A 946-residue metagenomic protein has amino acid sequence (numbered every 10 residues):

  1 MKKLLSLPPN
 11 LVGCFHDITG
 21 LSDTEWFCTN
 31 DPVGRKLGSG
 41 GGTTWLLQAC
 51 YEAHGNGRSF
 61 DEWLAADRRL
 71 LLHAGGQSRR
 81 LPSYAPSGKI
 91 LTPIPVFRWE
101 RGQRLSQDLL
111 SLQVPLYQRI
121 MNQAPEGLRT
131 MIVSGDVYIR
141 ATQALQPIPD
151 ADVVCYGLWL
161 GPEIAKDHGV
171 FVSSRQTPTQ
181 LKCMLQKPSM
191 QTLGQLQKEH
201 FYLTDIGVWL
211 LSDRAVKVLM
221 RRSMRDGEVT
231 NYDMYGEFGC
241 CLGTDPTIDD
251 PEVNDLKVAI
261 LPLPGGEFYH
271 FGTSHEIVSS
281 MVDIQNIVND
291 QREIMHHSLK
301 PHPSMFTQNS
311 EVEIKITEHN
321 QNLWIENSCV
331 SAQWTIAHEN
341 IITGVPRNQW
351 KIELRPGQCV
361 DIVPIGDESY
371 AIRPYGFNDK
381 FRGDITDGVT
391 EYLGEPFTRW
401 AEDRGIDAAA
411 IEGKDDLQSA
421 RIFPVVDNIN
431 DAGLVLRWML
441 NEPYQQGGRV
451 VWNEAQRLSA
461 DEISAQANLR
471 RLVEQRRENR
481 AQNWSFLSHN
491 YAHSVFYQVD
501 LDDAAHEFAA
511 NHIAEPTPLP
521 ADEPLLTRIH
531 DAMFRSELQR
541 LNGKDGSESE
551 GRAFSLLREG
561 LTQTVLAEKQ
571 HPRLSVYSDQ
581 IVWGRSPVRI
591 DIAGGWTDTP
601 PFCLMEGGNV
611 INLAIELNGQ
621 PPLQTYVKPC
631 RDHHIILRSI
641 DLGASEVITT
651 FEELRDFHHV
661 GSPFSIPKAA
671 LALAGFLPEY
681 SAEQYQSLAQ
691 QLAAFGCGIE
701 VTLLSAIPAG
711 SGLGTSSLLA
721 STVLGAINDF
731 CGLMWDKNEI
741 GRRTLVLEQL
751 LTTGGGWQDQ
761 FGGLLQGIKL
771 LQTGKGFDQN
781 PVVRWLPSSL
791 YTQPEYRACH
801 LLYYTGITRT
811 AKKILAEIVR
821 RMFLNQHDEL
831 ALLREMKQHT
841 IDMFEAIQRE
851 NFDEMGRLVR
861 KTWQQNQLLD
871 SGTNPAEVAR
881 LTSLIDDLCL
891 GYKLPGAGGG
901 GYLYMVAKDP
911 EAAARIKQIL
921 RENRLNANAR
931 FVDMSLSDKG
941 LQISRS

Functional and structural regions predicted by a protein language model:
M1-R129, V133, Y138-Q146, T398-W400: N-terminal glycine-rich phosphate-binding loop and ensuing alpha1 helix
K2-L7, C28, R35-K36, G40-R58 (+5 more regions): Left-handed beta-helix
L46, P149, R552-L561, A670 (+1 more regions): Stable alpha-helical structural segments in soluble proteins, enriched in small hydrophobic residues
A65-A66, A85-G88, T92-G227: Conserved core of the sugar-phosphate nucleotidyltransferase
L71-A74, I132-S134, Y156-W159, S212 (+7 more regions): Short beta-strand segments
R80-P82, A141-T142, I164-K166, T192-Q195 (+10 more regions): Short helix/loop capping segments that flank catalytic or ligand/cofactor-binding pockets
S87, L91, S711-M734: DPxDG-like acidic metal-binding loop motif
N441-A693, R742-T752, Q760-L894, Y904-S946: C-terminal nucleotide
